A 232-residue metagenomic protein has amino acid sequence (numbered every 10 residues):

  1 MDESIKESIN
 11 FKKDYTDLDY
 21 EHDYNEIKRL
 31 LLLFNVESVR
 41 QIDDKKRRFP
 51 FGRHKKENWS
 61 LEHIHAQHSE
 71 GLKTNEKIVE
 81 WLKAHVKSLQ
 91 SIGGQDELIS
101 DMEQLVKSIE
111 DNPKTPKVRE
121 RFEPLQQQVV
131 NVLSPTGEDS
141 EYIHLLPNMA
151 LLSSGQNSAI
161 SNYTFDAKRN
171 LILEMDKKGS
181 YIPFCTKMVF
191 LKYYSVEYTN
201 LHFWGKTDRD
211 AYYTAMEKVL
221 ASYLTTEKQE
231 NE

Functional and structural regions predicted by a protein language model:
M1-E232: Flexible coil/loop and intrinsically disordered segments
